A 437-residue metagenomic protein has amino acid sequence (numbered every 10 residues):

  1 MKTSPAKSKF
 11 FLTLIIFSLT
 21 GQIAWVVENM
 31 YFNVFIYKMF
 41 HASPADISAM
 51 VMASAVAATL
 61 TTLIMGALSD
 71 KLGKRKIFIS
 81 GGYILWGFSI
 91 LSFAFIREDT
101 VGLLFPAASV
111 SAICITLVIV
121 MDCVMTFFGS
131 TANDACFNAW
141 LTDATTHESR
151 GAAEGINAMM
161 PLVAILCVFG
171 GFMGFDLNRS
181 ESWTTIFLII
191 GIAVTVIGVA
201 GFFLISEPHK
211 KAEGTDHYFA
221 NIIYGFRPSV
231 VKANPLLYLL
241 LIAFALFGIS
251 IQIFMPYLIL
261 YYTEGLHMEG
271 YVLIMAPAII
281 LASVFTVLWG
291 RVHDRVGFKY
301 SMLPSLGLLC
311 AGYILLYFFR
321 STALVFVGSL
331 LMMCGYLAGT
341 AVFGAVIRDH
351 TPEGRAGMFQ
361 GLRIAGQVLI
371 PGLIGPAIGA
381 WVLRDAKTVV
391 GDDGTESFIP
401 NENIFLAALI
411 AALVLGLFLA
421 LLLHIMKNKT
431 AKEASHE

Functional and structural regions predicted by a protein language model:
M1-S8, H209-I242, H436-E437: Juxtamembrane intracellular "pre-TM" segments in multi-pass secondary transporters
K2-A55, L236-A243, F247-L266, V272: Helix-loop boundary and gating motifs at the non-cytosolic
L19, S89, I96, G102-A132 (+1 more regions): Hydrophobic core of transmembrane alpha-helices in multi-pass small-molecule transporters, especially MFS/SLC-type
T59, G151-M173, I364-P376: Glycine-rich segments within core transmembrane alpha-helices of 12-TM secondary carriers
T61-K74, F285-F298, L383: Helix-to-loop junctions at the C-terminal end of transmembrane segments in multipass secondary transporters
R75, S109, F175-I192, L383-L413: A membrane-interface helix-boundary motif in multi-pass transporters
I77-S92, Y300-L315: Structural signature of the two symmetry-related core transmembrane helices
F93-T100, T195-I205, N403-E437: Multi-pass alpha-helical transporter architecture, strongest for 12-TM Major Facilitator/SLC carriers used
